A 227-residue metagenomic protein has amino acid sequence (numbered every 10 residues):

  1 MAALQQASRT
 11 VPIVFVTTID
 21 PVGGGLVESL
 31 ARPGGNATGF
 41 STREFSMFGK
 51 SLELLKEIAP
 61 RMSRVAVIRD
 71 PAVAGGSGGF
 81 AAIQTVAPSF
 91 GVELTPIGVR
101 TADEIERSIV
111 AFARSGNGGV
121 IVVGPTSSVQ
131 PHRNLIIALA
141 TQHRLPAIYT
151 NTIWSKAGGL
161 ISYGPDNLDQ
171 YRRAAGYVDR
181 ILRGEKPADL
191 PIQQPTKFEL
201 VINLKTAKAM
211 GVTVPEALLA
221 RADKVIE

Functional and structural regions predicted by a protein language model:
M1-E227: Short hydrophobic alpha-helices and adjacent helix-cap/hinge residues
